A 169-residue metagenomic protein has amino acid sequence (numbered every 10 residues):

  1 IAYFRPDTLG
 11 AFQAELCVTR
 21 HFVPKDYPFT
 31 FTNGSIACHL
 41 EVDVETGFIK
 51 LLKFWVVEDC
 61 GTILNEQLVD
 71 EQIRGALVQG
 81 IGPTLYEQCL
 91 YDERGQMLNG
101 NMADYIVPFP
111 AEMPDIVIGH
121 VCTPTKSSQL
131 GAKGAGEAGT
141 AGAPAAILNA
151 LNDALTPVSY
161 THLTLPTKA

Functional and structural regions predicted by a protein language model:
I1-L163: C-terminal catalytic domains of large/alpha subunits in multi-subunit enzymes
T164-A169: A short, hydrophobic C-terminal helix/tail in secreted or cell-surface proteins
